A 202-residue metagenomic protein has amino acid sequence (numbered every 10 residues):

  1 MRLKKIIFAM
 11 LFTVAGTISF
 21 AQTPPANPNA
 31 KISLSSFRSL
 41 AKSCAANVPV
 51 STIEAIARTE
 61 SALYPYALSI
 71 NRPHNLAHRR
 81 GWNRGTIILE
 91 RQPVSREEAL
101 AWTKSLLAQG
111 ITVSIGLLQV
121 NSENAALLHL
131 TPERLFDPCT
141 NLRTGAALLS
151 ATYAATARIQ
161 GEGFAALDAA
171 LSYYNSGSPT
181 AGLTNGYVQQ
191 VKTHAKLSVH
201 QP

Functional and structural regions predicted by a protein language model:
M1-F8: Bacterial N-terminal signal peptides that target proteins for export
K4, F20-T23: Domain-scale selection of a single, long terminal region that carries the protein's primary operational module
A9-T17: Bacterial N-terminal signal peptides
T17-I18, P73: Residues in and immediately flanking transmembrane alpha helices
T23-H200: Catalytic glycan-binding domains that act on GlcNAc-containing polysaccharides
